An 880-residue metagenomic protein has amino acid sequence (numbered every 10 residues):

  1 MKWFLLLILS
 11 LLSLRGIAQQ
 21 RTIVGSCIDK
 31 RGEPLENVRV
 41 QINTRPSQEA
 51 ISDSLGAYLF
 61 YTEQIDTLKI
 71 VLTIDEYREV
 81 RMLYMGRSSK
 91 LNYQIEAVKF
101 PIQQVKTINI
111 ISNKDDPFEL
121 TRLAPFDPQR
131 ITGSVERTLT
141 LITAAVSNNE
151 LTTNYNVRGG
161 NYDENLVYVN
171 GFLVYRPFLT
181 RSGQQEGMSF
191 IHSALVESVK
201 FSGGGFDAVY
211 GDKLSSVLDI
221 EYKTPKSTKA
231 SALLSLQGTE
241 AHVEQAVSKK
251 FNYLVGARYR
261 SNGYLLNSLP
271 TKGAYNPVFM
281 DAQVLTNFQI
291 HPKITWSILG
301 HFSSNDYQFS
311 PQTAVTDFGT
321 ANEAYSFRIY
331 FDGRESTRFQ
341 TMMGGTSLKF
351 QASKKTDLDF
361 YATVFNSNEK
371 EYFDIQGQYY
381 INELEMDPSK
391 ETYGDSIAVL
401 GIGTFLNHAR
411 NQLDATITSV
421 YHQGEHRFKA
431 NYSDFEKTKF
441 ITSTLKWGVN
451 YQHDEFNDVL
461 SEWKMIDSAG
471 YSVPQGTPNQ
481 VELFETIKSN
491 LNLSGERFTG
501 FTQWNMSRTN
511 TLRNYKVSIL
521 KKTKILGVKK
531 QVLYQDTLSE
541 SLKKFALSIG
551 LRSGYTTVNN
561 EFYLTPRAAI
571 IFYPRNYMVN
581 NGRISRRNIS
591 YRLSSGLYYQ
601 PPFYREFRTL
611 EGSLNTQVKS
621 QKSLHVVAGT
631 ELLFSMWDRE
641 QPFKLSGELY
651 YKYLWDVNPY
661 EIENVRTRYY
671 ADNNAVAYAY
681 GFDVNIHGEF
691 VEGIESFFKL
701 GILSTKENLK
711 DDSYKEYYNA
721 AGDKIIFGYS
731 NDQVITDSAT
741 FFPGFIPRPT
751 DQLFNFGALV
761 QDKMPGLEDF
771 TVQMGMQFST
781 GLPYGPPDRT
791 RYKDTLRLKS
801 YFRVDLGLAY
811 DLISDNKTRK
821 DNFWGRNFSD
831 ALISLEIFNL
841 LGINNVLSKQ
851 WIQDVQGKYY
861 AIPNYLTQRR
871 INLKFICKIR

Functional and structural regions predicted by a protein language model:
P46-A57: Short, acidic Ser/Thr/Gly-rich low-complexity loop/linker segments typical of extracellular and cell-surface proteins
E76, L91, N109-N165, G171-F206 (+2 more regions): Periplasmic N-terminal accessory/gating domains of Gram-negative outer-membrane beta-barrel systems
L166, S198-V209, S215-K223, K229-G273 (+3 more regions): Predominantly transmembrane beta-strands of Gram-negative outer membrane beta-barrel pores used for transport
Q289-S304, R334-N559, L649: Face-selective signature of the C-terminal outer-membrane beta-barrel domain
T313, R575-V627, Y651-N674, G775-P787 (+1 more regions): Surface-exposed extracellular loop regions of Gram-negative outer-membrane beta-barrel proteins, predominantly
D359-T363, K619-Y680, N685, E689 (+1 more regions): Membrane-embedded beta-barrel scaffold of Gram-negative outer-membrane proteins
S507-L512, Y651-Y653, D672-P786, I876: Gram-negative outer-membrane beta-barrel transporters
S696, F778-P787, Y810-R880: C-terminal beta-signal and adjacent terminal beta-strands/loops of Gram-negative outer-membrane beta-barrel proteins
